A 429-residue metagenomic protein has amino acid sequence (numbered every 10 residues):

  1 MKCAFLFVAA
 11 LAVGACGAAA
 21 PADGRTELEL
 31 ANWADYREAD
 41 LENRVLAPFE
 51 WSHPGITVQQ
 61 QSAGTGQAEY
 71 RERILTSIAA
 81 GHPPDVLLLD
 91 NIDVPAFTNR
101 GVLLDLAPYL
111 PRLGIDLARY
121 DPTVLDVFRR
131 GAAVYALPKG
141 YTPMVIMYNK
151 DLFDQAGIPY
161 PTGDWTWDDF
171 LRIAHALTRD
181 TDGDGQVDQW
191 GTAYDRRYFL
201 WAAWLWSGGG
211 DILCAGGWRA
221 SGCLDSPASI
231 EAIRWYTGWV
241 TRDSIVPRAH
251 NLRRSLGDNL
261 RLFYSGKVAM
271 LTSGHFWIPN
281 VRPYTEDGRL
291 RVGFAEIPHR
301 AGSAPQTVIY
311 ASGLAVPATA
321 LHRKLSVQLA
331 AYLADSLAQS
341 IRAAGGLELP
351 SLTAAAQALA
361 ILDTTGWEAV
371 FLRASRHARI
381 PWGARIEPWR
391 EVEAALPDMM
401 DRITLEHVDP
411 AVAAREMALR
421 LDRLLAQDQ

Functional and structural regions predicted by a protein language model:
D35, A107-Y120, G163, D182-G191 (+6 more regions): Short, solvent-exposed loop/beta-turn-alpha elements that line the ligand-binding surface or hinge of extracytoplasmic
P48-Y120, Q155-G157, R261-L262, A269-M270 (+3 more regions): Extracytoplasmic "Venus flytrap"/periplasmic binding protein-like
T57, A156, G238-V246, W277 (+4 more regions): Extracytoplasmic/periplasmic substrate-recognition and gating elements
T76-S77, P83-D85, L113-L152, Q189-G191 (+3 more regions): A structural signal for short loop-to-beta-strand junctions that line the ligand-binding cleft of periplasmic/secreted
L89-P143, W204, R291-A295, A360-T364 (+1 more regions): Hinge/lid segment of periplasmic solute-binding proteins
G131-K139, M144, D169-G222, V268: Extracytoplasmic/periplasmic solute-binding protein
I173-H175, W218-L252, I297: Glycine-centered hinge/linker elements that transmit conformational signals in sensory and ligand-binding systems
A295, A344-A395, R402: Long, aromatic- and glycine/proline-rich binding clefts that accommodate carbohydrate-like moieties
